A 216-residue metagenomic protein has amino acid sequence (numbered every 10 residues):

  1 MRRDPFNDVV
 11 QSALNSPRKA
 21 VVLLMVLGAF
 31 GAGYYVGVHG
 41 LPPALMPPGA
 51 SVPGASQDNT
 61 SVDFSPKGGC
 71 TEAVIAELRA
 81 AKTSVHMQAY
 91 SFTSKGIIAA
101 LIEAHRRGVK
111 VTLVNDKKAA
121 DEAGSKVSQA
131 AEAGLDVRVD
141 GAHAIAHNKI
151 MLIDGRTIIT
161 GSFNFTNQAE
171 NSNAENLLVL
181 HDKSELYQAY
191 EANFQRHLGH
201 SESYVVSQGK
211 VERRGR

Functional and structural regions predicted by a protein language model:
R2-F64, G68, E72, V109 (+2 more regions): Short, small/polar-rich loop/turn modules that mediate ligand/substrate recognition or access, typified
T60-S65, H86-A89, T112-K118, E175-L180: Second-shell loop/turn segments in exported
V74-D136: Primarily the HKD phosphodiesterase
R79, R106, A130-A131, H143-A146 (+2 more regions): Extracellular/periplasmic catalytic domains that process cell-envelope and extracellular macromolecules
Y90, I150, Y190, F194: Short, structured motif recognition centered on aromatic/hydrophobic residues
S91-K95, K117-D121, H143-A146, T157-I158 (+2 more regions): Solvent-exposed loop/turn segments at secondary-structure junctions within structured extracellular/periplasmic domains
R138-A142: Short Gly/Pro-enriched turn/cap motifs at secondary-structure boundaries
I158-R216: Signature of lipid phosphatidyltransferase scaffolds
